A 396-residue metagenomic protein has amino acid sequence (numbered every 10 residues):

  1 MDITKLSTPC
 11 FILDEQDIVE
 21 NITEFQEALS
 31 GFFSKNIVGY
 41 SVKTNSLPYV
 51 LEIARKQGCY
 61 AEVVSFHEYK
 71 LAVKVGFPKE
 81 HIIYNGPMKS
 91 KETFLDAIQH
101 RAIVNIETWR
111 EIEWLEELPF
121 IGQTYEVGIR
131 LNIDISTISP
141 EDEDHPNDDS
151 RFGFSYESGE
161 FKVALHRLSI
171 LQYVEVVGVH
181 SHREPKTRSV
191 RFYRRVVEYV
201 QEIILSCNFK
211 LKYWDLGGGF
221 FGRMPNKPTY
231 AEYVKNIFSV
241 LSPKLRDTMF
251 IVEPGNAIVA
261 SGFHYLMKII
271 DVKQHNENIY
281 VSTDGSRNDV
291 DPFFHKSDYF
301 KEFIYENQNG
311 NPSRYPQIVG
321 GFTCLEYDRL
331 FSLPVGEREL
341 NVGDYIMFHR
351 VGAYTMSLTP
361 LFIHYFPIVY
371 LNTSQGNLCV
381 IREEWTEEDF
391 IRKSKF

Functional and structural regions predicted by a protein language model:
M1-Y125, K162, I170-E175, L205-K210 (+1 more regions): A charged N-terminal "starter" segment
I3, N236, M249-F396: Charged (often Lys/Glu-rich) extended helix/loop segments that serve as interaction or gating elements
D14-D17, N21, F25, S46 (+17 more regions): General structural feature for long, well-ordered alpha-helical segments within catalytic domains of soluble enzymes
I18, K43, S65, A97 (+6 more regions): Conserved, mostly hydrophobic/aromatic
T44-S46, H67-E68, M88-S90, T108-R110 (+7 more regions): Active-site-proximal loop/turn and secondary-structure-junction residues that shape catalytic pockets, frequently
L51, K74, F94-D96, E116-L118 (+6 more regions): Short acidic, glycine/serine/threonine-rich loops at helix termini
I83, N105, G128-R130, G178-H180 (+6 more regions): Structured core elements
D134-V272: Active-site loop/helix belt of alpha/beta enzymes
